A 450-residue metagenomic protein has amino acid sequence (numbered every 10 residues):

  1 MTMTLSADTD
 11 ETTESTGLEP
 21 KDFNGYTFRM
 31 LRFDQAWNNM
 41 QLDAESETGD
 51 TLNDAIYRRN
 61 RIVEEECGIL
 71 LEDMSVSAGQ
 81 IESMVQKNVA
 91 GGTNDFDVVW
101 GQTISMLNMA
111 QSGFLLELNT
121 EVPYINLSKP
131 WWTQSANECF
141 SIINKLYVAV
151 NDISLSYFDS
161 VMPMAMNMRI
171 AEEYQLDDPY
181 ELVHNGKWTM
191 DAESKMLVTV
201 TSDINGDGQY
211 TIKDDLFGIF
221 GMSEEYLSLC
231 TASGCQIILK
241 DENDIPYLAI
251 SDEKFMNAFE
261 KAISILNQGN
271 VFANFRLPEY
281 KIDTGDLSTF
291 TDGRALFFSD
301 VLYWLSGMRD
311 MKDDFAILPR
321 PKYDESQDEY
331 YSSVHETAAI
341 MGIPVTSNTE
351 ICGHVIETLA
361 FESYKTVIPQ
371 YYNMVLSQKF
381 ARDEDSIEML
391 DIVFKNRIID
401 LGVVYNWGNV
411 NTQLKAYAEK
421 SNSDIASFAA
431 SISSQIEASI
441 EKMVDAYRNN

Functional and structural regions predicted by a protein language model:
T9-S46, E64-E65, Q209-D215: Immediate post-signal peptide segment of exported/extracytoplasmic ligand-binding proteins
R29-L31, A36, T93-V99, T103-I104 (+4 more regions): Extracytoplasmic/periplasmic solute-binding protein
M40-G68, M164, R169: Short, polar/charged alpha-helical segment
E66-S141, T289: Extracytoplasmic "Venus flytrap"/periplasmic binding protein-like
V122-P130, V183-N185, T211, Q236-N257 (+1 more regions): Short, solvent-exposed loop/beta-turn-alpha elements that line the ligand-binding surface or hinge of extracytoplasmic
S194-V198, S228-E279: Glycine-centered hinge/linker elements that transmit conformational signals in sensory and ligand-binding systems
R309-L376: Extracytoplasmic/periplasmic substrate-recognition and gating elements
V345-G353, F361-N450: Conserved C-terminal helix/tail region of periplasmic/extracytoplasmic solute-binding proteins
